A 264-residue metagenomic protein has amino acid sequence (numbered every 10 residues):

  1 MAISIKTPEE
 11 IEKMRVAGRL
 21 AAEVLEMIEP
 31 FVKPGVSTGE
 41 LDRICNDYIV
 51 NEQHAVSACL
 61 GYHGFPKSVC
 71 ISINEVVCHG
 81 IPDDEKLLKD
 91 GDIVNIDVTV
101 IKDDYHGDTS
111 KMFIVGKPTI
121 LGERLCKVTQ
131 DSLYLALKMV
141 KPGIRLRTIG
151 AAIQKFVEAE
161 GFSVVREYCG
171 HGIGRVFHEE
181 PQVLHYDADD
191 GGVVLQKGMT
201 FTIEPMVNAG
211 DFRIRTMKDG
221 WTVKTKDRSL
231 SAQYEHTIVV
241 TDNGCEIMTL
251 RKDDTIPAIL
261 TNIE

Functional and structural regions predicted by a protein language model:
M1-E264: Active-site neighborhoods and metal-handling regions in enzymes and metal-associated proteins
